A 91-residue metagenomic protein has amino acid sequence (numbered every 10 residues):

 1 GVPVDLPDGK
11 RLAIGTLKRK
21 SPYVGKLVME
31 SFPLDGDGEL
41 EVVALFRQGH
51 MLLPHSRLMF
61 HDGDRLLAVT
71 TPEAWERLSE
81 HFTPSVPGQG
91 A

Functional and structural regions predicted by a protein language model:
G1-G15, G88-A91: Long, charged amphipathic helices and adjacent flexible linkers at domain junctions
I14, K18-P84, Q89-G90: Cytosolic Rossmann-like ligand/nucleotide-binding regulatory domains
